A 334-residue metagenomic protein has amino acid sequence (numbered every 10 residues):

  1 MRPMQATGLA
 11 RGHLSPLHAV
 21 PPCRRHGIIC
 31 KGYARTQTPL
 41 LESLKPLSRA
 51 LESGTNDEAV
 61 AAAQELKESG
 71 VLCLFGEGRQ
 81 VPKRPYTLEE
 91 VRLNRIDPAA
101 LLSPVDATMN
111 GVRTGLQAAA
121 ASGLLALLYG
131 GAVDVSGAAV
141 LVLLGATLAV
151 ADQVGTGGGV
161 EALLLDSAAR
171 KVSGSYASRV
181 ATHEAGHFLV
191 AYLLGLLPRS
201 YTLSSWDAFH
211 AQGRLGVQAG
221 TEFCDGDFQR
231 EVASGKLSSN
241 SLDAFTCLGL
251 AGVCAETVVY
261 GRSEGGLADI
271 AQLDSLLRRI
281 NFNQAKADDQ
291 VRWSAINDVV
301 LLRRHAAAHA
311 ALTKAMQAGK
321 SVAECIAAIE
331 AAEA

Functional and structural regions predicted by a protein language model:
M1-P46, A50: N-terminal chloroplast transit peptides
Y33-A334: Soluble catalytic regions of large protease machineries
